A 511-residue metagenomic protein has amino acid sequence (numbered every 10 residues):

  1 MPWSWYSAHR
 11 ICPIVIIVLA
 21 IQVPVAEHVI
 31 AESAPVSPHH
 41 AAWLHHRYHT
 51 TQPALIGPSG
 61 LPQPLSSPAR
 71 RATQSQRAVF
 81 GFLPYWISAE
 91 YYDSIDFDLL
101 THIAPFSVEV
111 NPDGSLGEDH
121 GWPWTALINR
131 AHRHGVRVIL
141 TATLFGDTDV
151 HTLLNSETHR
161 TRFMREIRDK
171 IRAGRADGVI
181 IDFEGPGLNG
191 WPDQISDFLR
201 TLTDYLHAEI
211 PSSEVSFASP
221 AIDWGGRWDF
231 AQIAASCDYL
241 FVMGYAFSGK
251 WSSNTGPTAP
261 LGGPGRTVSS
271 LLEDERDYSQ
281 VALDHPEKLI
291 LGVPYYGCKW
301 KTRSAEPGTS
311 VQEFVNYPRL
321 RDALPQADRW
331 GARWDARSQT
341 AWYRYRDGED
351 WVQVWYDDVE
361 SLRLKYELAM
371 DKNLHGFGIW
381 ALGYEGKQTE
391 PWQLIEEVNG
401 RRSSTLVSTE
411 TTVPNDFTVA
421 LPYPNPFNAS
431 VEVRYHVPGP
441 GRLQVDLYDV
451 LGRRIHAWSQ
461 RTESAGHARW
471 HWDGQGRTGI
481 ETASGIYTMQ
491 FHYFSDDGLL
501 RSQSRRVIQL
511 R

Functional and structural regions predicted by a protein language model:
C12-P24: Bacterial N-terminal signal peptides
I30-I171: Glycan-recognition patch characteristic of GH18 chitinases/ENGases and related GlcNAc/peptidoglycan-binding proteins
A42-R70, K288-E367, L394-R402: Glycan-binding loop/region signatures in secreted carbohydrate-active enzymes
I103, I181, L240, L291 (+2 more regions): Conserved, mostly hydrophobic/aromatic
P112-W122, R165, G185-P325: Substrate-binding surface in catalytic domains of secreted glycosidases
Q194, Y448-I455, Y487: Short, glycine-anchored, charge-dense loop/turn motifs used at functional sites
L406-Y423, F427-Y448, A457, H471 (+1 more regions): Glycine-centered coil/turn sites that cap beta-strands in beta-rich domains
A457, R461-A465, W470-H471, I480-R511: C-terminal tail/sorting-segment detector
